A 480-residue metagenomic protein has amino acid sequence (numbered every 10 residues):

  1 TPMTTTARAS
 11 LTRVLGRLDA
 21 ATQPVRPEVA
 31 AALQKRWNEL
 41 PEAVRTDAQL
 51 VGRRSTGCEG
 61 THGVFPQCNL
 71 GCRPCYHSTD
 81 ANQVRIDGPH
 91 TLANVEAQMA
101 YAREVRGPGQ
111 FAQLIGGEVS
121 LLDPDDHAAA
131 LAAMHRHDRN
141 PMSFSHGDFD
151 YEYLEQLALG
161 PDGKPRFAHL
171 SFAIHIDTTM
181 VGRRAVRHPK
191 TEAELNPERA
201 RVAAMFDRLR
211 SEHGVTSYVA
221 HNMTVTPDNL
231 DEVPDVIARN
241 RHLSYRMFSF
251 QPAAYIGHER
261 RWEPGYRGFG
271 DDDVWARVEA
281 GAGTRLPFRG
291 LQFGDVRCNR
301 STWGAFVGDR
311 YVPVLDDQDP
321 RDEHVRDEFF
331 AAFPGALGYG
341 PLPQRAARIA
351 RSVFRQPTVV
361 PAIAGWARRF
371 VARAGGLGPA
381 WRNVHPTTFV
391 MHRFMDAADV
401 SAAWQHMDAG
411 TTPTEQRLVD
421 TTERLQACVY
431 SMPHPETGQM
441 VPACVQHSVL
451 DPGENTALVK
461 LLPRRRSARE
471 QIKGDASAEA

Functional and structural regions predicted by a protein language model:
T1-L50, R310-A480: Radical SAM enzyme core and accessory elements
A7-P161: Conserved alpha-helical substructure of the radical SAM core
R54, V296-R297, T422-R424: A short catalytic or substrate-binding loop motif that flags glycine-/basic-rich loops and adjacent residues that bind
V64-P66, Y76-S78, F172-M180, F250-A253 (+1 more regions): Short loop/turn segments at strand-loop or loop-helix junctions that form parts of catalytic or ligand-binding pockets
H90-A97, A129, P197, R201 (+2 more regions): A general alpha-helical scaffold signature found inside nucleotide-binding enzyme cores
M99-A100, E104-L114, P124-Q251: Radical SAM/AdoMet-radical enzyme domain recognition
L157-G160, G270, L458: Short, aromatic/basic amphipathic alpha-helical patches
T179-R199, R208-S401: Radical SAM enzyme [4Fe-4S]-AdoMet core and its adjacent flexible, acidic and glycine-rich loops/tails across
